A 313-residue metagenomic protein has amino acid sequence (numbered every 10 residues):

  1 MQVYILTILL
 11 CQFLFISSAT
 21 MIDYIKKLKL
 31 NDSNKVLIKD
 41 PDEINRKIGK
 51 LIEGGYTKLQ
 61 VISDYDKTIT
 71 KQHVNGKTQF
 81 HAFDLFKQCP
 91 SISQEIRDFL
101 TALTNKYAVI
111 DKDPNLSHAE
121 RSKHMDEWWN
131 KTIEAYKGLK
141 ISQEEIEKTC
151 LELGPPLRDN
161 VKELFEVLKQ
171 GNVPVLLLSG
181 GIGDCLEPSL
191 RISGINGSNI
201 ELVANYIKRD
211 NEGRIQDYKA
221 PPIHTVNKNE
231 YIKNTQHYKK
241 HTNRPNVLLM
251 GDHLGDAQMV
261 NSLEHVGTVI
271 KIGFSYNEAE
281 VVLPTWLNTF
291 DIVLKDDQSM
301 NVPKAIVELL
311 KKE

Functional and structural regions predicted by a protein language model:
V3-I16: Cleavable N-terminal signal peptides of Sec/SRP-targeted secreted and luminal proteins
C11, L85-K87, S93-Q94, G255 (+2 more regions): Charged/polar interaction segments and conserved charged motifs
Q12-F13, L103-Y107, L168, L309-E313: Generic recognition of well-structured, leucine-rich alpha-helical segments and adjacent helix-turn regions within
T20-D32, E152-L176, G181-E313: C-terminal cap/substrate-recognition subdomain and adjoining C-terminal extension of metal-dependent phosphatase-like
T20-N211, N288: Alpha-helical substrate-recognition element adjacent to the catalytic core
